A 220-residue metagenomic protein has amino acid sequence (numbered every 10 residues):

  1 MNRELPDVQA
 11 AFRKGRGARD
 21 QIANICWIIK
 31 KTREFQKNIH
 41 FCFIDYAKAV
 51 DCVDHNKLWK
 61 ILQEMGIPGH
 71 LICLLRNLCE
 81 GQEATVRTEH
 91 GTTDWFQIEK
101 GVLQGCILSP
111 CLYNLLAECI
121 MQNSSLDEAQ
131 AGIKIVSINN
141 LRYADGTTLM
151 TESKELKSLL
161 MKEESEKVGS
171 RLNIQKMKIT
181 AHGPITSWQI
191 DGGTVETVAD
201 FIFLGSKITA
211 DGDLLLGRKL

Functional and structural regions predicted by a protein language model:
M1-L220: Nucleotidyl polymerases of mobile genetic elements and RNA viruses
